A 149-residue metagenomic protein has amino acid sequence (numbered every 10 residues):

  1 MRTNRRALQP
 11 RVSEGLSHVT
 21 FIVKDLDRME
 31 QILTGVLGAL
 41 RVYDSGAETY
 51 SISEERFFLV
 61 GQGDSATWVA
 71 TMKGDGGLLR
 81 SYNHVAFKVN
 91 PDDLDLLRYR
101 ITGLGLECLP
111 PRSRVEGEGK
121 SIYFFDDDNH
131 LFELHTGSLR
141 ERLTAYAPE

Functional and structural regions predicted by a protein language model:
M1-V12, R98-E149: Vicinal oxygen chelate
R11, T20-A66: Core segments of cupin and vicinal oxygen chelate
G15-K24, R56-F57, G61, D75-R100 (+1 more regions): Vicinal oxygen chelate
Q31, G35, D95-Y99, G103: Replace "anionic and nucleotidyl ligands
A47-S51, D75-G77, S113-G117: A short beta-turn/loop motif at secondary-structure boundaries
T67-M72, E133: Conserved beta-strand in the GNAT
M72-G76, G137: Acetyl-CoA-dependent GNAT
